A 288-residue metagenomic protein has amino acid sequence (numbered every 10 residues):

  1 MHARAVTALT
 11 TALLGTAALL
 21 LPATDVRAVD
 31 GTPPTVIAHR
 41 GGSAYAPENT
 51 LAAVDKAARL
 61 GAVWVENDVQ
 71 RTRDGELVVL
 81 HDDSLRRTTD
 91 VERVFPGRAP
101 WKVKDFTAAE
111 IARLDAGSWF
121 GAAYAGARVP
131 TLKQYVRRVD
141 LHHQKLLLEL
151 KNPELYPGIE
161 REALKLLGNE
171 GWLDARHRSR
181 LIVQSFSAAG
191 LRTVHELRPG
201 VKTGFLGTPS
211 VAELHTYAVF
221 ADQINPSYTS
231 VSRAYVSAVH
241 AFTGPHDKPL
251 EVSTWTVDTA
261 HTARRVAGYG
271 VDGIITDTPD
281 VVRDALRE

Functional and structural regions predicted by a protein language model:
H2-T11, T16-E288: Phosphate-group recognition and catalysis centered on beta-loop-alpha active-site segments
